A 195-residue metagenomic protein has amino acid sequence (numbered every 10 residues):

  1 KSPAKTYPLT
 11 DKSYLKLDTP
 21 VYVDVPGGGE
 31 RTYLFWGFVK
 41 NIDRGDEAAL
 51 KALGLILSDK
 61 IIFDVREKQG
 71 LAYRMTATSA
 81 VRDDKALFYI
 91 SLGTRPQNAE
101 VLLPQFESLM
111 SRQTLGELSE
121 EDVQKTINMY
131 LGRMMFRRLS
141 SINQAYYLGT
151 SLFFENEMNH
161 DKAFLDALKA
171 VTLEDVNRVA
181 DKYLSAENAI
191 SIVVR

Functional and structural regions predicted by a protein language model:
K1, L53, L57, L103-S111: Short amphipathic C-terminal alpha-helix that caps PH/PH-like domains
K1-N41: An aromatic/glycine/proline-enriched structural segment found at the starts of mature extracellular/organellar domains
T32-D43, R66-A170, E187-R195: M16 family metallopeptidases and their MPP-like homologs
W36, G45-S58: Active/ligand-binding-proximal structured segments within catalytic/core domains that scaffold catalytic residues
I61-D64: Periplasmic-binding protein-like
A180-K182: Short, exposed beta-strand-loop hairpins at the edges of beta-sheets in extracellular/periplasmic proteins
